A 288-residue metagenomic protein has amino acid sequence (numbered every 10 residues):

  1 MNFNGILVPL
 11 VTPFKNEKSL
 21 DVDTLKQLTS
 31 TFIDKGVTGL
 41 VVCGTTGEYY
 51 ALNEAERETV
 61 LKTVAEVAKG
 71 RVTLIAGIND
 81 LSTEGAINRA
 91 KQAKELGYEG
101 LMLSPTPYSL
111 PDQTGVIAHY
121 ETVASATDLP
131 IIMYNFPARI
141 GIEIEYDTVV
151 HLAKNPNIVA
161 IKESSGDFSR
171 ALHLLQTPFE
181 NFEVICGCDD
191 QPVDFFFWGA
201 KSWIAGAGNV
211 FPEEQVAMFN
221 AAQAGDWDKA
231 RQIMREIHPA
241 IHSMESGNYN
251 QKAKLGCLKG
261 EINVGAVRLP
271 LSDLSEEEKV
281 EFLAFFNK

Functional and structural regions predicted by a protein language model:
N2-P13, K35-V37, A200, A207 (+1 more regions): C-terminal alpha-helical cap/extension of soluble enzyme domains
N2-V8, T12-E143: Active-site beta->alpha loop and helix N-cap motifs at the rims of alpha/beta catalytic domains
V22-T29, Y146, E276-F286: Short, amphipathic alpha-helical "lid/cap" segments that border enzyme active or binding sites
L25, R57, L61, A86 (+7 more regions): A general structural signal for well-ordered alpha-helical segments in protein cores
K35, T59, T63-V67, Q92 (+9 more regions): Alpha-helical structural signal in soluble globular domains
L52-A55, N88, Q113-V116, I144-Y146 (+4 more regions): Short secondary-structure transition/capping segments
S125, R139-E245: Catalytic alpha/beta core domains of metabolic enzymes, predominantly
N135, N157-I158, R268-L269: Glycine-rich phosphate-binding "P-loop"
